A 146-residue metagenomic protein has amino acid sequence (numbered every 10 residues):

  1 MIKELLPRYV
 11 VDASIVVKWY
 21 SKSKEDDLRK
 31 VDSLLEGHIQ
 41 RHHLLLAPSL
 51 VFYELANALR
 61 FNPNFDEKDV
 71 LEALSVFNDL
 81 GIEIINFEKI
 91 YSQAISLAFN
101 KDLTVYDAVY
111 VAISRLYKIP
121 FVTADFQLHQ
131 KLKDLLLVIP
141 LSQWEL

Functional and structural regions predicted by a protein language model:
M1-A47, N62-D69, W144-L146: Short, well-structured N-terminal submotif of metal-dependent ribonuclease cores
M1-R8, I84, V111-L146: Acidic, PIN/NYN-like endoribonuclease modules and their adjacent C-terminal/linker elements
V11, L46-A47, V105-A108, T123: Short beta-strand scaffold positions
I15-V16, V51, I90, Y110 (+1 more regions): Alpha-helix capping/helix-boundary segments
K18-Y20, A58, K131-L132: Residues that scaffold the ATP/ADP-binding catalytic core of kinase and kinase-like folds
L50, E54-I85: Active-site-proximal, substrate-binding regions of enzyme catalytic domains and RNA-binding/basic surfaces
E54, Q93, Q130-K131: Phosphate- and divalent-cation-binding pockets in alpha/beta enzyme and binding domains that engage nucleotide-derived
I82-P120: Active-site neighborhoods of divalent-metal-dependent phosphate/nucleic-acid chemistry enzymes
